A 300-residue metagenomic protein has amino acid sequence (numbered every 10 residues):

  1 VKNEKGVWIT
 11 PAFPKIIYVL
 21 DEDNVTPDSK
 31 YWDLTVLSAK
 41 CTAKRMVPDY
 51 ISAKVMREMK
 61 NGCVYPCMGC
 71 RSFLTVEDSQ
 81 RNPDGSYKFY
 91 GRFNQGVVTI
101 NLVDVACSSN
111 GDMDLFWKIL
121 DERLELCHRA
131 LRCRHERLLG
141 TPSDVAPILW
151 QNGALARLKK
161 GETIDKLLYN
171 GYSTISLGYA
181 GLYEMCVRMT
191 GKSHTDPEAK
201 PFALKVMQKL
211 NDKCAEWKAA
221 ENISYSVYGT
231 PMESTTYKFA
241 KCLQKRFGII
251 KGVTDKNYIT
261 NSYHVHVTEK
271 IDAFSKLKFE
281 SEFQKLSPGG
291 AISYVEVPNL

Functional and structural regions predicted by a protein language model:
V1-G171, K192, D196-L300: Conserved catalytic cores of very large enzyme subunits
G91-R92, Y169-C186: Conserved phosphate/anionic-ligand binding catalytic regions in large, soluble enzymes, centered on
